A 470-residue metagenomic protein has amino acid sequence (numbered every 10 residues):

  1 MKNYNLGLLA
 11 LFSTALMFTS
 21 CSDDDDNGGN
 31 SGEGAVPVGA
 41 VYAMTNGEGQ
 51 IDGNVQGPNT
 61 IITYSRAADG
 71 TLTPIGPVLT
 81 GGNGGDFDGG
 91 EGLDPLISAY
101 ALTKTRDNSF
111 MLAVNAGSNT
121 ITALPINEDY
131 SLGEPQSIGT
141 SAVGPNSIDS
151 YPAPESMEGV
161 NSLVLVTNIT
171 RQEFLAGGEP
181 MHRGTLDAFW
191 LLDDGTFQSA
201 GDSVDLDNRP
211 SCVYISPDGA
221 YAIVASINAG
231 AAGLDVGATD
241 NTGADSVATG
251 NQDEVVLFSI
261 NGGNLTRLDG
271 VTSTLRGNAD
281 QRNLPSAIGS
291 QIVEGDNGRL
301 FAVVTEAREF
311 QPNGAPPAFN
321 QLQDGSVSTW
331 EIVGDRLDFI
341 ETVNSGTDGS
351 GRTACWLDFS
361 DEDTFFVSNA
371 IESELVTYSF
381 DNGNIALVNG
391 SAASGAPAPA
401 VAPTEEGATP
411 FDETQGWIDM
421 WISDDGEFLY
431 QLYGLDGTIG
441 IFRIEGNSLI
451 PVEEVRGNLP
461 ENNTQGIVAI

Functional and structural regions predicted by a protein language model:
K2-N3, T14-G39: Bacterial Sec-dependent N-terminal signal peptides
V38-V55, S162, V166-M181, V224-G250 (+1 more regions): Short, conserved, GDST-rich strand-edge loop motifs in beta-rich repeat architectures
A40-M44, F110-L112, L163-L165, A222-I223 (+3 more regions): Conserved beta-propeller blade signature
N46-E48, Q56, R66, A116-G117 (+10 more regions): Short loop/turn segments immediately following the C-termini of beta-strands
Y64-L72, A123-S131, A188-F197, L257-R267 (+3 more regions): Short loop/turn segments immediately following beta-strands, especially the blade-tip and inter-blade linker loops
L72-G82, G133-T140, F197-D205, T266-G277 (+3 more regions): Beta-propeller fold detector
G82-K104, T140-N161, Q172, D205-Y221 (+6 more regions): Beta-rich, blade/repeat-based domains predominating in secreted/periplasmic proteins but also intracellular
G434-I470: Blade-level signature of beta-propeller repeat domains, shared across WD40, Kelch, NHL, RCC1 and BNR/Asp-box propellers
